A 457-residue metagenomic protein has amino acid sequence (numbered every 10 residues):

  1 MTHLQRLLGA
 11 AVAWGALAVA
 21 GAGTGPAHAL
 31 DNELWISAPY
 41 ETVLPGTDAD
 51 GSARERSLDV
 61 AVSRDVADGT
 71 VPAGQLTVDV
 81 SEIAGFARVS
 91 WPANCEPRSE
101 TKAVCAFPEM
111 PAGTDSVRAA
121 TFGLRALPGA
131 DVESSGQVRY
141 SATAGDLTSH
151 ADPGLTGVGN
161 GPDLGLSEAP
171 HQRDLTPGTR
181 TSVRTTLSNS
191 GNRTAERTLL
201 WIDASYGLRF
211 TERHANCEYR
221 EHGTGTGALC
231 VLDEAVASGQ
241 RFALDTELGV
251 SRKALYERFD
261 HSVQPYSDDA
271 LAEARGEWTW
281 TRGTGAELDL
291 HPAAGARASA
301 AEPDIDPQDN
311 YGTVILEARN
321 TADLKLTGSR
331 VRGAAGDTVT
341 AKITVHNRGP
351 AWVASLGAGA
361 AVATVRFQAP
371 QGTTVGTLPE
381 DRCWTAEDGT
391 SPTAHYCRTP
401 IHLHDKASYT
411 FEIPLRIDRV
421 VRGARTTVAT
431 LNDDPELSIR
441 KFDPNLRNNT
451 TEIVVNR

Functional and structural regions predicted by a protein language model:
M1-L30: Secretory targeting and sorting signals
G25-R54, V89-E100: Low-complexity, acidic Ser/Thr/Pro-rich repeat tracts that form intrinsically disordered stalk/linker regions of very
L30-W35, V66, R139-G165, P265-L324 (+1 more regions): Extracellular/luminal low-complexity Ser/Thr/Pro-rich, glycosylation-prone repeat/linker regions
D31, V71-P111, E196-A237, G359-Y396 (+1 more regions): A surface/secretory-pathway sequence property marking extracellular, secreted, or lumenal proteins enriched
I36-T42, T47, W91, S167-Q172 (+5 more regions): Surface-exposed, proline-enriched loop/turn segments that connect beta strands in immunoglobulin-like
P39-P72, H171-T194, T327-G359: Short beta-strand elements of extracellular/lumenal beta-sandwich folds
E109-E133, L232-S262, S267-E273, T399-T426: Low-complexity, intrinsically disordered segments enriched in Ser/Thr together with acidic residues
L200, R220, V231-A351: Acidic, serine/threonine- and glycine-rich low-complexity intrinsically disordered segments that serve as flexible
